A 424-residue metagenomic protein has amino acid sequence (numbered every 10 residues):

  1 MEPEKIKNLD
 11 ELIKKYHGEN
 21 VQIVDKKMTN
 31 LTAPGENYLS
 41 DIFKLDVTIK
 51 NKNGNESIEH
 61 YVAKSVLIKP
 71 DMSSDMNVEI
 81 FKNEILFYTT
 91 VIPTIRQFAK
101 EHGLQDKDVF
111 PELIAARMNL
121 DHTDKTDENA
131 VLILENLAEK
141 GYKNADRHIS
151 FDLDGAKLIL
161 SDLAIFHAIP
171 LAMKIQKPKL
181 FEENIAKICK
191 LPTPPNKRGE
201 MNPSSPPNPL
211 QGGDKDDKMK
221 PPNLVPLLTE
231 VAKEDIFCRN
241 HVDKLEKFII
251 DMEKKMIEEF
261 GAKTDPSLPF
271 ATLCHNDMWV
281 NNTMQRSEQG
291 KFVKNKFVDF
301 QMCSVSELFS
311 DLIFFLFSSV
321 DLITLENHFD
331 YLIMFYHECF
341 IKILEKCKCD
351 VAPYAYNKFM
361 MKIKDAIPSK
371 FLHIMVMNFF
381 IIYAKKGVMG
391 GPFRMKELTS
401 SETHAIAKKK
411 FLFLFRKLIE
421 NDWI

Functional and structural regions predicted by a protein language model:
M1-K27, L31: Juxta-kinase regulatory segment immediately upstream of eukaryotic protein kinase catalytic domains
Q22, G54-I58, K100-F110, K125-E128 (+4 more regions): Short helix-terminating capping/connector loops at secondary-structure junctions
T29-P207, Q211-P222, L308-F309: Conserved ATP-binding subdomain of kinase catalytic cores across diverse folds
N51, F248-M252, H275, K294 (+2 more regions): Plant-skewed but cross-kingdom recognition/interaction modules and surfaces
L86, T90, M302-K346, K370-E397: Active-site activation/catalytic loop segments of kinase-like enzymes and analogous catalytic loops in related
H122, G141-H275, M284-G290, P392-I424: ATP-dependent phospho-/nucleotidyl transfer catalytic cores
T272, W279-S318: Catalytic activation segment of kinase domains across protein kinase-like and atypical kinase folds
K342-I424: Helix-rich C-terminal or lid/interface subdomains of diverse kinases
